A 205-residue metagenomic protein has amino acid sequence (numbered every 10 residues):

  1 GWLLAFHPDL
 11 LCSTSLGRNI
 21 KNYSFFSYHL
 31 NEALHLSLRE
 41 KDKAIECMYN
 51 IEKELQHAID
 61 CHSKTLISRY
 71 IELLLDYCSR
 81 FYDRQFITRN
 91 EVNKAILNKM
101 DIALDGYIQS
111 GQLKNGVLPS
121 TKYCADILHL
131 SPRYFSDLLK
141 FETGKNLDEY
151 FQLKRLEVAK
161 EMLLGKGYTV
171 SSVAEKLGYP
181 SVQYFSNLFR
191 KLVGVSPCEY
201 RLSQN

Functional and structural regions predicted by a protein language model:
G1-H57: A hydrophobic/aromatic-rich effector-binding and dimerization subdomain of bacterial HTH-type transcriptional regulators
P8, P132-R133, S181-Q183: The DNA-contacting recognition helix of HTH DNA-binding domains and analogous helical DNA-recognition elements
D42-E91, A95-I102: An amphipathic alpha-helical interaction segment
I96-D148, K166-E175: DNA-binding recognition helix and immediately preceding turn/loop of helix-turn-helix/winged-helix domains
F141-Q183, L202-N205: Terminal helix-turn-helix DNA-binding modules in bacterial transcription factors
S186-N205: …primarily DNA-binding HTH/wHTH and HhH modules…
